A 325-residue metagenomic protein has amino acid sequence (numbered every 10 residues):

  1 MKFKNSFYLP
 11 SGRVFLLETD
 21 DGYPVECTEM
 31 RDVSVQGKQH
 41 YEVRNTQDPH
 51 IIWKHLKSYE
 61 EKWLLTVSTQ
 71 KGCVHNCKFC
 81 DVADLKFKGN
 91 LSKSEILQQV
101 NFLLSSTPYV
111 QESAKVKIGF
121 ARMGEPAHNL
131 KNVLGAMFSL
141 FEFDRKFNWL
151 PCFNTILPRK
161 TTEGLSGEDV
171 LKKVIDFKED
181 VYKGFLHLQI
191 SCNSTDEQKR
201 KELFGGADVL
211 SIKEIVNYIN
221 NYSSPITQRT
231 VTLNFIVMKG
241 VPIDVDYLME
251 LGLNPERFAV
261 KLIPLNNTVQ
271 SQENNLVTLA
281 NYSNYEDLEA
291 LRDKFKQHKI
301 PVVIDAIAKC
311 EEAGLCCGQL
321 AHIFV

Functional and structural regions predicted by a protein language model:
M1-V25, R31-R44, N217-V325: Auxiliary Fe-S-binding modules of radical SAM enzymes
S6-Y8, S68-T69, T155: Short linear Ser/Thr-Pro motifs
F15, G22-A83, K93, Y109-R122: N-terminal pre-triad scaffold of radical SAM enzymes
E61-L65, D81-Y218, Y222-I226, T230-M238 (+1 more regions): Core AdoMet radical
K71-C73, C192-S194, P264-N266: Short, small-residue-rich loop/turn micro-motifs
C73, F153, C317: A residue-level signal for conserved active-site and pocket-lining positions in enzyme catalytic cores
H75-C77, E197-Q198, V269-Q272: Short acidic/His/Gly/Ser-rich catalytic and metal-binding motifs that mark active-site loops of diverse hydrolases
N76, P126-H128, H322: Short, electropositive, low-hydrophobicity segments enriched in small/polar residues
